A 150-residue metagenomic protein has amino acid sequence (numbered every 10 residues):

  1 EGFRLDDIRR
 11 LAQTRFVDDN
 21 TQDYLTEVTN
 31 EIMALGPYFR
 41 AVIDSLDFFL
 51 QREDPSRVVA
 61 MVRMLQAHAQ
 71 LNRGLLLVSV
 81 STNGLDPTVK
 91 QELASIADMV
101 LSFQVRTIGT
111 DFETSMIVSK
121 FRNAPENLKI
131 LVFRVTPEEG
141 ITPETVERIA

Functional and structural regions predicted by a protein language model:
E1-Q51: Conserved inter-motif catalytic segment of the P-loop NTP-binding fold
G2-I8, G109, G140-I141, I149-A150: A short acidic, often aromatic-flanked loop/helix-cap motif at beta-alpha or helix-coil junctions that lines enzyme
V17, V28-N30, A34-G36, F133-A150: NTP-binding/hydrolysis catalytic cores, primarily Walker-type P-loop NTPases
V17-Y24, V28, Y38, V42 (+3 more regions): Helical mechanochemical/support elements of P-loop NTPase systems and associated helical scaffolds
N30-L35, A67-N72, L93-S95, G109: Conserved catalytic network of the ASCE P-loop NTPase/AAA+ motor domain
R40, L75-L77, M99: Structural motif
E53, R57-N83: Substrate-engagement module of ASCE P-loop NTPases
V80-G140: Phosphate-binding/switch region of NTP-binding enzymes
